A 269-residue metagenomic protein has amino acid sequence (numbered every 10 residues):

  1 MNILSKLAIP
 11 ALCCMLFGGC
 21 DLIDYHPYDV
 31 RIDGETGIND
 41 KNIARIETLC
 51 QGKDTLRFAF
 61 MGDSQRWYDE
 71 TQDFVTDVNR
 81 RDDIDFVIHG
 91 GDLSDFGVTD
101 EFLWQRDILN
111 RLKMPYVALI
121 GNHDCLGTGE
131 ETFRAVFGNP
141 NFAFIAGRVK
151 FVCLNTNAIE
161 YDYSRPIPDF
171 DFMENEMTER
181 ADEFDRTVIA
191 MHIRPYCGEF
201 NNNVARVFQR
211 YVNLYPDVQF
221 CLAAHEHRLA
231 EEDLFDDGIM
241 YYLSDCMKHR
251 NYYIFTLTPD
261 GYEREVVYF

Functional and structural regions predicted by a protein language model:
M1-C20: Sec-dependent bacterial lipoprotein signal peptides
C20-W104: N-terminal active-site segment of His-dependent metallophosphoesterases
D24-D40, A44-R45, M61, F144 (+1 more regions): Binuclear metal-dependent phosphoesterase catalytic core
G37-I46, D69-T76, D100-Q105, T128-F142 (+2 more regions): Alpha-helical scaffolding within the catalytic cores of extracellular/periplasmic polymer-degrading hydrolases
T48-F58, A143-C153, M177-T187, L234-M240 (+1 more regions): Beta-strand-turn-beta hairpins that frame and shape the catalytic cleft of phosphate-ester-processing enzymes
D63, G91-D92, G121-N122, H192 (+1 more regions): Active-site glycine-centered loops adjacent to acidic/histidine catalytic or metal-binding residues that shape
T71-A146: Core catalytic region of metal-dependent phosphoesterases/phosphodiesterases, especially metallo-beta-lactamase-like
N79-F86, Y161-I239, E263: His/acidic metal-ligating clusters that form di-metal
